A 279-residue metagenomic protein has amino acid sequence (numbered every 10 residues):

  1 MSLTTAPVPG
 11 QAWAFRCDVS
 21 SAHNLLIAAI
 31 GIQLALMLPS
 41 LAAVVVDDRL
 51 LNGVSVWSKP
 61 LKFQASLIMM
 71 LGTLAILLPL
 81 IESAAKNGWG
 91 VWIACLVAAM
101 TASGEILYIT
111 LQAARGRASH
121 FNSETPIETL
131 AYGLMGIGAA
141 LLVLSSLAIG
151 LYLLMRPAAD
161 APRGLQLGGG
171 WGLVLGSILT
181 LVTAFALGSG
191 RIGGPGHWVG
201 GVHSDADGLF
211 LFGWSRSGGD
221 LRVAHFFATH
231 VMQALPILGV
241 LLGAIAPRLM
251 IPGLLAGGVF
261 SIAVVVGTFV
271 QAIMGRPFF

Functional and structural regions predicted by a protein language model:
M1-A22: Short, Lys/Arg-rich, polar N-terminal cytosolic tail immediately upstream of the first transmembrane signal-anchor
C17-S21, E82-V91, M155-L165, I245-M250: Membrane-interface helix-boundary motifs at transmembrane edges
L25-V45, S58-L80, A94-A113, L134-I149 (+3 more regions): Hydrophobic cores of alpha-helical transmembrane segments in multi-pass integral membrane proteins
V44-S55, A114-E124, G193-G194, F269-F279: Interfacial helix-loop-helix junctions of multi-pass membrane proteins
L51-P60, F121-L134, P162-L167: Non-cytosolic membrane-interface motifs at loop->transmembrane helix junctions
D160-W171, D220-A224: Membrane-water interface at loop-to-transmembrane-helix junctions
L165-V199: Aromatic-rich transmembrane-lumenal/periplasmic boundary elements in polytopic membrane proteins
G188-V231: Membrane-interfacial catalytic/cofactor-binding modules of polytopic membrane enzymes
